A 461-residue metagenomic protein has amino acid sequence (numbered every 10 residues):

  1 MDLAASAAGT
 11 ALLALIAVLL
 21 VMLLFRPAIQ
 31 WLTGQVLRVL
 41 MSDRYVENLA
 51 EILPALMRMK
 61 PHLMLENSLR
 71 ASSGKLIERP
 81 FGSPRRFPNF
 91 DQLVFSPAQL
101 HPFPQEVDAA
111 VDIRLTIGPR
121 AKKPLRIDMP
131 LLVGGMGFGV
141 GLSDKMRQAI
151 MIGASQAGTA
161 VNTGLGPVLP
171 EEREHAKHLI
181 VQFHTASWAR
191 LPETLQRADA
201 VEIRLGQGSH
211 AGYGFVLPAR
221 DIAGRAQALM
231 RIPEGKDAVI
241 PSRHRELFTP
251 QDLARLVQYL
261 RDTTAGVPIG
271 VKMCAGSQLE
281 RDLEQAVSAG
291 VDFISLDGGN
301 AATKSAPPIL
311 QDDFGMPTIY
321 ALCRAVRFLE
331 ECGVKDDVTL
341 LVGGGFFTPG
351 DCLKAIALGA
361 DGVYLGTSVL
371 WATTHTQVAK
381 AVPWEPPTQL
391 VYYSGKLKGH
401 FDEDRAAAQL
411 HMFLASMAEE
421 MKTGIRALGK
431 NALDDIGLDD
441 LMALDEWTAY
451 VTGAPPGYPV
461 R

Functional and structural regions predicted by a protein language model:
D2-L131, G135-I152, A160, P167-V168 (+5 more regions): Conserved, well-structured core domains of diverse proteins
D128, G137-Y259, T263-G270, C274-A286: Active-site-facing alpha/beta catalytic cores
L131-G137, D237-H244, K304-Q311, D402-E403: Glycine- and acidic
D144, Q148, H244-A254, G315-I319 (+3 more regions): Electropositive phosphate-/nucleotide-binding environments in soluble metabolic enzymes
G158-T159, A198, V291, A360 (+1 more regions): A structural motif
G208, T263, A289, F293 (+6 more regions): Change "in soluble alpha/beta enzymes" to "in soluble alpha/beta proteins
H244-K396: Glycine-rich phosphate/ribose-binding loops and adjacent secondary-structure elements that form binding surfaces
F347-R461: Gly/Ser/Thr/Ala-enriched C-terminal appendages of enzymes
